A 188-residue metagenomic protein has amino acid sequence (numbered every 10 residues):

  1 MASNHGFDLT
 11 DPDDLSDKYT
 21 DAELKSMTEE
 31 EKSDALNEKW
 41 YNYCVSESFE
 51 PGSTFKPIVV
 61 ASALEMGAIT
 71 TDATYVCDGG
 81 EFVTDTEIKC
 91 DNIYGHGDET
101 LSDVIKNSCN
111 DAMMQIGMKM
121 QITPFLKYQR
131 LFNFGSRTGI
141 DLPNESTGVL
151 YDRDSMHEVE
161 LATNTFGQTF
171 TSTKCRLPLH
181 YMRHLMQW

Functional and structural regions predicted by a protein language model:
M1-S53, I58-W188: Beta-lactam-recognizing serine transpeptidase/beta-lactamase-like catalytic domain environment
